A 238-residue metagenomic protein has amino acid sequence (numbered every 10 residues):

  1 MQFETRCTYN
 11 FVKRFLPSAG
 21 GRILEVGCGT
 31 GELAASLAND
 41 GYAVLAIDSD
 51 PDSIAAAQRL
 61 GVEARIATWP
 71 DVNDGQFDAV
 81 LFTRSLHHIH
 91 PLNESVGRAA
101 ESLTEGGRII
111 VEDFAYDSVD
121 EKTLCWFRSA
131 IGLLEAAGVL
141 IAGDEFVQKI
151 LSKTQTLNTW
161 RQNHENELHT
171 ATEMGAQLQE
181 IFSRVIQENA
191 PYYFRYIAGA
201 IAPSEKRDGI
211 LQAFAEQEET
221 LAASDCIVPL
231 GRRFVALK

Functional and structural regions predicted by a protein language model:
Q2-G20: Conserved alpha-helix/loop element of class I SAM-dependent methyltransferases that forms part of the SAM/SAH-binding
G20-G29: Conserved class I S-adenosyl-L-methionine
T30-D71: Class I SAM-dependent methyltransferase SAM/SAH-binding core
L81: A conserved beta-strand element that flanks and buttresses the S-adenosyl-L-methionine
E94-E105: A short glycine-rich, Lys/Arg-flanked "PGG" loop and its adjoining helix->strand segment in the class I
I110-G143: Conserved class I S-adenosyl-L-methionine
A142-A202: Substrate-binding/catalytic lobe of Class I Rossmann-like enzymes that use SAM or dcSAM, i.e., the mid-to-C-terminal
I181, I186-K238: C-terminal lobe and adjacent flexible extensions of AdoMet/dcAdoMet transferase-like proteins
